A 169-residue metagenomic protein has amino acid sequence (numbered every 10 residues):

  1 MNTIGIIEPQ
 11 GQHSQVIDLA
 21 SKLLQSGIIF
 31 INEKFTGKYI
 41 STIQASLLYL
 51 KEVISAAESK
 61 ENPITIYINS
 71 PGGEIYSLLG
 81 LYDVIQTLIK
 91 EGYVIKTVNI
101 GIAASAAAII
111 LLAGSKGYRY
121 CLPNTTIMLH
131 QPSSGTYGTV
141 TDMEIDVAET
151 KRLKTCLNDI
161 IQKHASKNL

Functional and structural regions predicted by a protein language model:
M1-L169: Terminal-region recognition feature
